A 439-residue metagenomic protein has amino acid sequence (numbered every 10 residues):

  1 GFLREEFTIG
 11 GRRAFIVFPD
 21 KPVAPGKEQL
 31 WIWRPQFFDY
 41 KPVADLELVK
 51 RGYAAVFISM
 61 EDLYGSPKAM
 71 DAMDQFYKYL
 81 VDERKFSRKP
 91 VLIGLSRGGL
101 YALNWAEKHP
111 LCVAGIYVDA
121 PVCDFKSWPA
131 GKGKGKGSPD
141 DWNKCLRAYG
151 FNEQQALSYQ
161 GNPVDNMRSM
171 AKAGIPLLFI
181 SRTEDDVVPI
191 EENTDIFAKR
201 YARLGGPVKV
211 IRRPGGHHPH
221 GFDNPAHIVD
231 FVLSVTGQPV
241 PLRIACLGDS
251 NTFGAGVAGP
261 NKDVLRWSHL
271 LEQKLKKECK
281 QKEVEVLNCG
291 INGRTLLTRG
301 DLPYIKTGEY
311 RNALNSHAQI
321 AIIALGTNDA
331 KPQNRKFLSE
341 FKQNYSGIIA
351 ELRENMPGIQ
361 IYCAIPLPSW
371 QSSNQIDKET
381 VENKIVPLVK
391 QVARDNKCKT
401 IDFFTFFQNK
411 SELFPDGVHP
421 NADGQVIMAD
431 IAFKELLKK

Functional and structural regions predicted by a protein language model:
G1-G26: N-terminal cap/lid segment of alpha/beta-hydrolase-fold proteins
Y64-K85, N104: Alpha/beta-hydrolase active-site loop
Q75-S96, P110-C112, M356-G358: Gly/Ser-rich "nucleophile elbow"/oxyanion-hole loop immediately N-terminal to the catalytic nucleophile in hydrolases
N104-E153, L302-P303: Hydrolase active-site cap/lid region
G135-D195, K199-A202: The feature captures the conserved acid-bearing segment of alpha/beta-hydrolase catalytic domains
V187, E191-P239, A422, V426: C-terminal catalytic histidine-bearing segment of alpha/beta-hydrolase fold enzymes
Q238-G290, R311-N315: Serine-esterase "nucleophile elbow" of acetyl-processing enzymes
L270-Q273, Y304-K439: Alpha-helical cap/lid subdomain in secreted, periplasmic, or secretory-pathway luminal O-acyl-processing enzymes
